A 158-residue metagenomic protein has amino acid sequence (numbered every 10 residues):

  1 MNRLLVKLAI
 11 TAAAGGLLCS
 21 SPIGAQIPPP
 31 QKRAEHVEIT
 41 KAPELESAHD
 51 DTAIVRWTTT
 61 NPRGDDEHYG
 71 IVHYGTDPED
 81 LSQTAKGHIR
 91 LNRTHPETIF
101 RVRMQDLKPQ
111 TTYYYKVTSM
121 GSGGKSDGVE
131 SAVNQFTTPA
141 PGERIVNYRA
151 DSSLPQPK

Functional and structural regions predicted by a protein language model:
M1-K7: Positively charged n-region of N-terminal signal peptides that target proteins for export
K7-L8, T98: A residue-level detector for conformationally permissive "hinge/kink" positions
A9-S20: Bacterial N-terminal signal peptides
P22-G24: Hydrophobic single-pass membrane-insertion segments
Q26-P157: Short, surface-exposed linear motifs at loops/turns and structural transition points
